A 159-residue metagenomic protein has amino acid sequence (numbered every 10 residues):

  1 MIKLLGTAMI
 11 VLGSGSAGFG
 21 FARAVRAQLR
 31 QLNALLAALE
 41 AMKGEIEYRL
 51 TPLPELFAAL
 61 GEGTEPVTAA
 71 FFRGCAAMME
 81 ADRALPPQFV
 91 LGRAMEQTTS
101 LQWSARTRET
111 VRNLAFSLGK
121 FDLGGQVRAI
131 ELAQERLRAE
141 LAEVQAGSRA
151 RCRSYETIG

Functional and structural regions predicted by a protein language model:
M1-L4, S154: Hydrophobic, aromatic-rich alpha-helical transmembrane segments and their membrane-interface anchor motifs
K3-M78: Juxtamembrane/interface alpha-helical elements of multi-pass membrane proteins
S14-S16, S100, S104, S117 (+2 more regions): Generic serine detector
A27, N33, N113-G159: Membrane-interface, cytosolic juxtamembrane amphipathic helix immediately N-terminal to a transmembrane helix, enriched
A41, Q97, R136, E140: Solvent-exposed, charged/polar functional surfaces in cytosolic regulatory/catalytic domains
E47, R108, S148-C152: Low-complexity, flexible helical/coil segments
L50-L123, E131: Glycine- and small-hydrophobic-enriched helix-loop-helix hairpins
